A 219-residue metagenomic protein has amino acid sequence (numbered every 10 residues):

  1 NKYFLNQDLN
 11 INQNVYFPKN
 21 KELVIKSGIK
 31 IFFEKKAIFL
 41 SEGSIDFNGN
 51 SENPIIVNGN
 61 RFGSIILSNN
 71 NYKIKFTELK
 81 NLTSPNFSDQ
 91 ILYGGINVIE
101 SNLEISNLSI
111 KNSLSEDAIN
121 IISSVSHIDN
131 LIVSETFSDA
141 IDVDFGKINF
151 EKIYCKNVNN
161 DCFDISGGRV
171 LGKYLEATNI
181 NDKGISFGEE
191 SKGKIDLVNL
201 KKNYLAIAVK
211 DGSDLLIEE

Functional and structural regions predicted by a protein language model:
N1-E219: Beta-strand/loop edge motif enriched in small/polar residues
